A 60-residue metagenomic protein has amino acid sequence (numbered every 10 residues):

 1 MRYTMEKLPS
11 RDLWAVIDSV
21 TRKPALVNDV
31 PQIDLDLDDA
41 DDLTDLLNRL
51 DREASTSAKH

Functional and structural regions predicted by a protein language model:
M1-K23, D41-E53: Short N-terminal "domain-start" leader segments that mark the transition from disordered tails or signal peptides into
K23-D39: A short, exposed loop/beta-hairpin motif centered on an aromatic-Gly-Thr core
S55-H60: Low-complexity intrinsically disordered segments
